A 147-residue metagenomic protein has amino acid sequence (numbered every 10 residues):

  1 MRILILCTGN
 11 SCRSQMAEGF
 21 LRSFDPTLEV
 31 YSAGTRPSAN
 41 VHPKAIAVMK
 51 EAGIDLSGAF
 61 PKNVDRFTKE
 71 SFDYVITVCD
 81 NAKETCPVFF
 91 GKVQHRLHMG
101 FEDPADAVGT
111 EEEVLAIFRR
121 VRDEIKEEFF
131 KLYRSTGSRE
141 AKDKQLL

Functional and structural regions predicted by a protein language model:
M1-R66: Conserved active-site segments centered on acidic
S11, D80-K83: Short glycine-rich anion-binding loops that position phosphate/pyrophosphate groups of nucleotides and phosphorylated
L56, A82-T85: Glycine-rich nucleotide phosphate-binding loop and flanking beta-alpha elements of Rossmann-like dinucleotide-binding
N63, F67, T85-V88: Short amphipathic alpha-helices and their capping/turn segments at secondary-structure boundaries
K69-S71: Alpha-helix C-terminal capping/helix-to-coil transition sites in glycosyltransferase folds
Y74: Short, Asp-centered acidic motifs that coordinate Mg2+ and/or phosphate in catalytic or ligand-binding sites
T77-V78, H98: Redox-cofactor binding/interface segments in oxidoreductases and associated redox assembly factors
T85-L147: Phosphate-binding/catalytic loops
